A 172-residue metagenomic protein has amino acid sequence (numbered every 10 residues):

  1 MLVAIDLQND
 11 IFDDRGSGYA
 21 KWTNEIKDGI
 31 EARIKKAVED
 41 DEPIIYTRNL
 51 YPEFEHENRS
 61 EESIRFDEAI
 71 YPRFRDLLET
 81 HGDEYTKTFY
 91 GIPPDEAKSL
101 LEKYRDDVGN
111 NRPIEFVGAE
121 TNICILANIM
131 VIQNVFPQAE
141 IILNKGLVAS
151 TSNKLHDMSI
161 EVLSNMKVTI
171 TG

Functional and structural regions predicted by a protein language model:
M1, P43-I45, P113-E115, E140-I142: A structural signal for isolated positions on well-ordered beta-strands in alpha/beta enzyme cores
M1-D83, D106-V108: Active-site acidic carboxylates
D28-A37, C124-F136: Histidine-anchored nucleotide/phosphate-binding helix
I64-I123: Internal catalytic-core helix/loop-beta-alpha segment that presents or stabilizes conserved functional determinants
Y85-T86, T169-G172: Short acidic-hydrophobic, aromatic-tinged amphipathic segments that line or gate anion-handling sites
E96-S99, L126-A127, K154-M158: Generic recognition of short, well-ordered alpha-helical segments
E115-A119, A139-N153: A short glycine-rich beta-strand->turn/loop micro-motif centered on a GG-aromatic cluster
T151-N165: Active-site-proximal loop->helix
